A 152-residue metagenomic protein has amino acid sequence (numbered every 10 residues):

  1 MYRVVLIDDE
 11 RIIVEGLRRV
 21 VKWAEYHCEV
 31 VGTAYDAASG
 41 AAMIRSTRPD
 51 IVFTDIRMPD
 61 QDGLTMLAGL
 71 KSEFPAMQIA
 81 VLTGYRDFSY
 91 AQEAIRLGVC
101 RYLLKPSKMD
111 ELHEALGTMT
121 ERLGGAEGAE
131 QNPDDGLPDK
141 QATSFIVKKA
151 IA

Functional and structural regions predicted by a protein language model:
D8, D55: Active-site residues of response regulator receiver
R11-G32: Two-component/phosphorelay signaling modules centered on CheY-like receiver
T33-I51: Acidic, metal-coordinating helix/loop segments flanking the phosphotransfer/catalytic sites of two-component signaling
D36-S39, D62-T65, T83: Acidic catalytic/metal-coordinating carboxylates
A42, L64-F74: Short amphipathic alpha-helix used as the core "switch/output" element in two-component signaling
P49, G63, A76, I95-C100: As written
M58: Receiver (REC) domain active-site loop signature in two-component systems and cognate sites in sensor histidine kinases
Q92-I95, V99-A152: Interdomain helical linkers/hinges and coiled-coil/dimerization scaffolds that transmit conformational signals
